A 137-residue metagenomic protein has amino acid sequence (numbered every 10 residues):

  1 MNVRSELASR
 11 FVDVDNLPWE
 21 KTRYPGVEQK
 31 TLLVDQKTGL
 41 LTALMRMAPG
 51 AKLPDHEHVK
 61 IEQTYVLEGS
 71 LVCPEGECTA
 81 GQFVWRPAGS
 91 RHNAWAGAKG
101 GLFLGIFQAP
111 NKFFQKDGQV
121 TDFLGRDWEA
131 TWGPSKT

Functional and structural regions predicted by a protein language model:
M1-T38, Q119-T137: A short, N-terminal "cap"/entry segment at the start of jelly-roll beta-barrel domains of the cupin/DSBH fold
G26-E57, P87-R91, L124: Conserved short histidine dyad/triad with adjacent acidic residue
L44-M47, V66-G69, F103-G105: Short, well-ordered beta-strand segments in beta-rich or mixed alpha/beta enzyme and ligand-binding folds
P49, H58-C73: Glycine- and acidic-residue-biased ligand/ion/polar-headgroup-sensing regions
I61-Q63, A80, G100-G101: Short, surface-exposed beta-edge/turn micro-motifs
C73-A94: Short acidic-glycine-tyrosine-enriched beta hairpin
A88-D117: Ligand-binding loop in jelly-roll beta-barrel domains
